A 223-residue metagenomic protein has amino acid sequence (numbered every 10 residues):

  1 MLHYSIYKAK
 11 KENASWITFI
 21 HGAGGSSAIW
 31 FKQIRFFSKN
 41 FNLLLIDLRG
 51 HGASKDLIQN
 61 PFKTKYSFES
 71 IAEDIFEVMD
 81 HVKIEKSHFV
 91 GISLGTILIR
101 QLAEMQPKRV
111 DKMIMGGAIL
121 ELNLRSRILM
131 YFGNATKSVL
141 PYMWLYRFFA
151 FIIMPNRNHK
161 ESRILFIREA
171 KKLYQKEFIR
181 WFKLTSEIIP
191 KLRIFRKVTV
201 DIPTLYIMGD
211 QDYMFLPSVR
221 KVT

Functional and structural regions predicted by a protein language model:
S5-Q59: Conserved HGGG/HGGXW glycine-rich cap/lid loop of the alpha/beta-hydrolase fold
K32, Q101-M105: Active-site signature of alpha/beta-hydrolase-fold catalytic machinery across serine- and Asp/Cys-nucleophile hydrolases
R35, L44-V90: Active-site loop/oxyanion-hole signature of alpha/beta-hydrolase fold enzymes
G91-G95, I99: Gly/Ala-rich beta-loop-alpha elbow adjacent to hydrolase catalytic centers
E104, D111-L140: Flexible "cap/lid" loop of the alpha/beta hydrolase fold
L124-S126, M143-V198: Conserved alpha/beta-hydrolase catalytic His-Asp/Glu region
V200, Y206-M208: Short beta-strand/loop motif that positions the catalytic acidic residue of the alpha/beta-hydrolase fold
Y213-V219: Conserved alpha/beta-hydrolase "acid-adjacent" motif
